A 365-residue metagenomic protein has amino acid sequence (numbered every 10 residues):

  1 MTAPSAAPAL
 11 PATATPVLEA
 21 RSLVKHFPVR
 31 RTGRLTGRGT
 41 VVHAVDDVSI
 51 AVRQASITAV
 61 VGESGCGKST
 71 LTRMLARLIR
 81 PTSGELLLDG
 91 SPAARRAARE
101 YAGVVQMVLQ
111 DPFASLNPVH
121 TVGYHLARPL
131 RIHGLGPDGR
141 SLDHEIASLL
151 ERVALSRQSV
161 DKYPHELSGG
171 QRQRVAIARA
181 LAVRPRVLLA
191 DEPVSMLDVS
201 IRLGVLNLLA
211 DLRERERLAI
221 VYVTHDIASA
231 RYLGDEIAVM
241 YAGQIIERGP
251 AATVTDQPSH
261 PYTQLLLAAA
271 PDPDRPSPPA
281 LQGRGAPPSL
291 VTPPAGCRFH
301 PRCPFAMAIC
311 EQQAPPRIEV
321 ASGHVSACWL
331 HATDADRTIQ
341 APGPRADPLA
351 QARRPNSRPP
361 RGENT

Functional and structural regions predicted by a protein language model:
P4, L10-P16, V29-T36, R248-R358: Short catalytic/signature loops enriched in Gly
R34-R38, P92-Q106, H120, Y124 (+5 more regions): ABC ATPase NBD coupling module
A76: Helix-to-loop junction immediately C-terminal to a conserved catalytic motif
R140-Q158, D211, L267: Conserved ABC ATPase "signature" region
Y163-L167, Q171: Conserved ABC ATPase signature
A182-R186: A short, proline-enriched helix->beta-strand linker immediately N-terminal to the Walker B motif in ABC-type P-loop
L189, P193-P278: P-loop NTP-binding/switch modules centered on Walker-like glycine-rich loops
